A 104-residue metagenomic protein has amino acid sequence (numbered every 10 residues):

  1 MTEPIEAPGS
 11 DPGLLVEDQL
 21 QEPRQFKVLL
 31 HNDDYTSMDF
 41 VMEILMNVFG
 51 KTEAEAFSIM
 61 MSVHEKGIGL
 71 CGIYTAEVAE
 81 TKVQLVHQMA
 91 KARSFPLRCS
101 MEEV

Functional and structural regions predicted by a protein language model:
M1-V104: Terminal domain-initiation and capping elements
